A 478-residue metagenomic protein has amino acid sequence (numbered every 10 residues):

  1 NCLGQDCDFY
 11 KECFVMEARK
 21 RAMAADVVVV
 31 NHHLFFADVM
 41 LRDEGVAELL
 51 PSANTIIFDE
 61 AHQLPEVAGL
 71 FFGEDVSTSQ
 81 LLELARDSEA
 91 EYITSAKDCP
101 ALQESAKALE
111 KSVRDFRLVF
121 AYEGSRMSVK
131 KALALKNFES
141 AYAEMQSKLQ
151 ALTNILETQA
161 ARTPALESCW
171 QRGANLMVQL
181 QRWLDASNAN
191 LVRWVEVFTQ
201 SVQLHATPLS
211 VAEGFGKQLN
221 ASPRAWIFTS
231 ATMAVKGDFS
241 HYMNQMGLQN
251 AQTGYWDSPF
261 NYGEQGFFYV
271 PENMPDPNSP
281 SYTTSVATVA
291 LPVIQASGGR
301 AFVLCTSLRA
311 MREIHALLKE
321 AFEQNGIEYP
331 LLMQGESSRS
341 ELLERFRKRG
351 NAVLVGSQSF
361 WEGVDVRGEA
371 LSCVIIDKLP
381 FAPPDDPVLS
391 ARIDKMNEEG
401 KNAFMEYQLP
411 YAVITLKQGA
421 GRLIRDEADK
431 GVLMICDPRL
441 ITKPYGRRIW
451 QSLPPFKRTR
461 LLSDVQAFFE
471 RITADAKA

Functional and structural regions predicted by a protein language model:
N1-A478: ASCE RecA-like P-loop NTPase motor cores that couple ATP hydrolysis to mechanical translocation on nucleic acids
